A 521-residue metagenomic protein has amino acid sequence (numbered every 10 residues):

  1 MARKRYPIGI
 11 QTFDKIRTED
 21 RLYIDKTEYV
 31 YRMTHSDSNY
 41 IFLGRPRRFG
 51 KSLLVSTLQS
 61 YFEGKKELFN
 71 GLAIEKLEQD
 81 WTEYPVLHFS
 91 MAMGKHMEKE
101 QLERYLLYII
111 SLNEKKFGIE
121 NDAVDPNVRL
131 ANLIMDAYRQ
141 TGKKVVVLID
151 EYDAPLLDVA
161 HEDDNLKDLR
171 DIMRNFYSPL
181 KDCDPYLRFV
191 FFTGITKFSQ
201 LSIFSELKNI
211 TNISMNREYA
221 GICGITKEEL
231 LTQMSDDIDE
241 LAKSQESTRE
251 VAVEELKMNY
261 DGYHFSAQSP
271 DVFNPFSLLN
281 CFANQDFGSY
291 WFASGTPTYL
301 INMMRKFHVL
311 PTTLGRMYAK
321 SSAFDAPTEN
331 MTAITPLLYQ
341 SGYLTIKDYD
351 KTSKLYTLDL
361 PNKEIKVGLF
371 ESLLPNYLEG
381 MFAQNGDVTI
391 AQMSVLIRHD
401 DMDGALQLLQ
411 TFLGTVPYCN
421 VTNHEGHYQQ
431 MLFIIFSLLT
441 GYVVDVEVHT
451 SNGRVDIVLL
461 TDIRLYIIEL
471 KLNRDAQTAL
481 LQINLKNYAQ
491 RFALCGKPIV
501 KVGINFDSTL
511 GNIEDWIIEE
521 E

Functional and structural regions predicted by a protein language model:
M1-H424, L439-T440: Phosphate-binding site recognition
A137-T141, I435-D462: Active-site metal-binding core of divalent-cation-utilizing nuclease and nuclease-like domains
V146, R464-Y466, V500: Structural motif
L166-I172, L472-A489: Mg2+/Mn2+-dependent nuclease catalytic core
F176-C183, P336-L344, F433-S437, Q482-V502: Metal-dependent nuclease catalytic cores in nucleic-acid-processing enzymes, especially RNase H-like/related
L432, V455-L472, K486: Conserved catalytic cores of phosphodiester-cleaving nucleases, focusing on short active-site segments
R491, C495-E521: Domain-level recognition of nuclease-like catalytic cores that cleave nucleotide substrates
